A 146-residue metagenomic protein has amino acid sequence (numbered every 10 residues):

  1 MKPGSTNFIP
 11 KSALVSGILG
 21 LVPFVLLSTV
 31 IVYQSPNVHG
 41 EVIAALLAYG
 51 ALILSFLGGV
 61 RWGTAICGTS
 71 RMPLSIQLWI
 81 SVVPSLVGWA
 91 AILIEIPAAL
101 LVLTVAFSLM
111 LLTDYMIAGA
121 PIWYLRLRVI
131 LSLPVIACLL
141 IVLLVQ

Functional and structural regions predicted by a protein language model:
M1-I9: Short, Lys/Arg-rich, polar N-terminal cytosolic tail immediately upstream of the first transmembrane signal-anchor
P10-V32, S132-C138: The first (N-terminal) embedded transmembrane alpha-helix
V22-F24, Q77-W89, V129-L144: Small-residue-rich segments of transmembrane alpha-helices in multi-pass membrane proteins, especially helix faces
V30-I31, L86-E95, Y115-I117, V142-Q146: Hydrophobic alpha-helical transmembrane segments
H39-I53: Loop-to-helix transition at the N-terminal end of transmembrane alpha-helices
V60-A90: Helix-adjacent hinge/juxtasegments
A90-L109: Transmembrane helix-loop-helix
D114-I136: Interfacial loop-to-transmembrane junctions
